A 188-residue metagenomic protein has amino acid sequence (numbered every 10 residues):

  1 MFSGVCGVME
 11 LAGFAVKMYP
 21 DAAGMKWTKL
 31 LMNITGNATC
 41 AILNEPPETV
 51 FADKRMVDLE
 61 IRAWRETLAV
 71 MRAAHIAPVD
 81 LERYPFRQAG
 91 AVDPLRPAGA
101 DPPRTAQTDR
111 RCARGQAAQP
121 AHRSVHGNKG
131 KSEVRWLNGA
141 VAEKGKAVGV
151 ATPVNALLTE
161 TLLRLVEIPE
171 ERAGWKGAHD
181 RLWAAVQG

Functional and structural regions predicted by a protein language model:
M1-P85: Internal alpha-helical scaffold of NAD(P)-dependent oxidoreductase catalytic cores
E10, I61-G188: NAD(P)-dependent Rossmann-like dehydrogenase/reductase catalytic/cofactor-binding core
